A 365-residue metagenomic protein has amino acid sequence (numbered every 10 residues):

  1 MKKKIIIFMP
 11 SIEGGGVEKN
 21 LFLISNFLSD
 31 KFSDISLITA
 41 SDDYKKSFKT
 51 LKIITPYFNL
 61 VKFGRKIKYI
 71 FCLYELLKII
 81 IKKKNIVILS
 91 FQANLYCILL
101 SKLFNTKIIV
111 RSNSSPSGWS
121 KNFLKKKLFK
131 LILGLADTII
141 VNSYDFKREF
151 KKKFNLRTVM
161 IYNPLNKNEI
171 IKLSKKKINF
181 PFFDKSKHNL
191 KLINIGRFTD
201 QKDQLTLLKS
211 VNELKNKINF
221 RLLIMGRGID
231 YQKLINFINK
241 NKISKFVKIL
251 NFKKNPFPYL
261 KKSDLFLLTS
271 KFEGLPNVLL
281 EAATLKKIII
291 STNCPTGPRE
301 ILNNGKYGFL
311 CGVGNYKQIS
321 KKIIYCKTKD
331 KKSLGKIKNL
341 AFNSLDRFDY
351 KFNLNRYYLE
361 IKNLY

Functional and structural regions predicted by a protein language model:
I7-G64, F146-K151, I229-D230: N-terminal strand-loop element at the rim of the active site of nucleotide-sugar-dependent glycosyltransferases
G15-L23, L190, N194-K215, I229-I235 (+1 more regions): A conserved mid-protein helix/loop that constitutes part of the nucleotide-sugar donor-binding site
G16, I178, K331-Y365: A charged, aromatic-enriched C-terminal amphipathic alpha-helix characteristic of glycosyltransferases across folds
L89-Y96, S112-N113: Short His-centered aromatic/hydrophobic patch
D145, P164: Carbohydrate-associated surface elements
F252, K271: Aromatic "clamp/platform" in nucleotide-sugar-dependent glycosyltransferases that forms part of the donor/acceptor
I288-T292: Short hydrophobic beta-strand element within catalytic cores of glycosyltransferases and related nucleotide-activated
N303-Y316, Y325-K331: Conserved acidic donor-binding segment of nucleotide-sugar-dependent glycosyltransferases
